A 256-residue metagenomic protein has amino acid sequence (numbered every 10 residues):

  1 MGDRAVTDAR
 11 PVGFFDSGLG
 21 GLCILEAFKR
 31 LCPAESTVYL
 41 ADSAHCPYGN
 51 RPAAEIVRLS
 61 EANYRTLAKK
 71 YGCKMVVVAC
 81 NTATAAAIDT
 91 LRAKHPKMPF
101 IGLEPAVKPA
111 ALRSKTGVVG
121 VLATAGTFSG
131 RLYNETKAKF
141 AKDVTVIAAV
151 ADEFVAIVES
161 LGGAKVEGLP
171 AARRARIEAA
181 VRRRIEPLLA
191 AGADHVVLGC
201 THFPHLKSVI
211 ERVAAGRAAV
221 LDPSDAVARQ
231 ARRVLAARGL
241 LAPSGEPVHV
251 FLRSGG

Functional and structural regions predicted by a protein language model:
G2-G256: Non-catalytic structural scaffold of enzyme domains
